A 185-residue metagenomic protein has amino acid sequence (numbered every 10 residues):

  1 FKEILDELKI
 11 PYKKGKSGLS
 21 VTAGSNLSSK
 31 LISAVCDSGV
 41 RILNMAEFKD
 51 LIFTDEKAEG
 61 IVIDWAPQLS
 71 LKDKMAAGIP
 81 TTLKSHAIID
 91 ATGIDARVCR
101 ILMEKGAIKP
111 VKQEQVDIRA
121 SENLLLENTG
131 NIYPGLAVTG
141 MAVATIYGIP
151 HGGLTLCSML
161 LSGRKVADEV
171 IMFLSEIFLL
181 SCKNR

Functional and structural regions predicted by a protein language model:
F1-R185: Residues forming the flavin
